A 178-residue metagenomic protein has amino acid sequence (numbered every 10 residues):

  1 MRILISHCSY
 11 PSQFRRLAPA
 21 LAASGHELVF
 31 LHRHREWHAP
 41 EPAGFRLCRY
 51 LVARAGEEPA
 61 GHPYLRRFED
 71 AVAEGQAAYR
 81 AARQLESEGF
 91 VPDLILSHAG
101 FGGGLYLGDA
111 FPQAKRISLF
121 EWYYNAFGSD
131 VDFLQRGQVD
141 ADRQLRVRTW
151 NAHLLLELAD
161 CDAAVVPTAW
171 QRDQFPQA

Functional and structural regions predicted by a protein language model:
M1-C48, V165-P167: N-terminal subdomain of nucleotide-sugar transferases
G25, F45, P92, A114 (+1 more regions): Short, well-ordered alpha-helix to beta-strand connector turns
F30-L85, G89: A conserved catalytic-core segment of Leloir-type glycosyltransferases
E36-F45, G108-A110, Q174-A178: Short loop/helix-cap segments at secondary-structure boundaries that form the rim of catalytic
A55-L65, Q113-A152: Acceptor-binding helix/loop patch of EC 2.4 sugar-transfer enzymes, predominantly nucleotide-sugar-dependent
A82-F101, I117: Short N-terminal targeting/anchoring amphipathic segment
G102-G103, W170-R172: Alpha-helix capping/helix-boundary segments
A141-A163, R172-D173: Membrane-proximal helix-turn-helix segments that form the acceptor-binding/catalytic region of lipid-linked
